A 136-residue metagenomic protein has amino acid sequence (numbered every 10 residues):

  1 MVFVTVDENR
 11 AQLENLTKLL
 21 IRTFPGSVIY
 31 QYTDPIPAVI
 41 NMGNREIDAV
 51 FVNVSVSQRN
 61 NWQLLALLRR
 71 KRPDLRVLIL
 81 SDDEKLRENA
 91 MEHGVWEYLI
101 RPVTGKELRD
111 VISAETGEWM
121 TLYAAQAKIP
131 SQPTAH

Functional and structural regions predicted by a protein language model:
R10-Y30: Two-component/phosphorelay signaling modules centered on CheY-like receiver
Q31-A49, E88: Acidic, metal-coordinating helix/loop segments flanking the phosphotransfer/catalytic sites of two-component signaling
P35, D48-L68: Conserved phosphotransfer microenvironments
D74-K85: A short, hydrophobic beta-strand element within the central beta-sheet of small alpha/beta folds
V103-I112: C-terminal output helix
W119-H136: CheY-like receiver
